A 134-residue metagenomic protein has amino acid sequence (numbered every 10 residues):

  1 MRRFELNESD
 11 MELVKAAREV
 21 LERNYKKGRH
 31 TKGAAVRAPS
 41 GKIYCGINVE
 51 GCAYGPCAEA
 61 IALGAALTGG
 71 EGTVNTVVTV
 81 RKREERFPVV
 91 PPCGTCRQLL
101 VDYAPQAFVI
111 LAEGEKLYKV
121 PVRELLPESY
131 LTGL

Functional and structural regions predicted by a protein language model:
M1-K27, E71-L134: C-terminal binding/interaction regions
A16-E19, A58-A65: Short, well-ordered amphipathic alpha-helical segments that serve as non-catalytic structural scaffolds within diverse
G28-H30, C57: Short glycine/proline-enriched turns and hinge-like loops at secondary-structure junctions
K32-P39: Short beta-strand scaffold segments in enzyme catalytic cores
R37, G55, E59, T68 (+1 more regions): Short, electropositive, low-hydrophobicity segments enriched in small/polar residues
K42-I43: Hydrophobic "anchor" residues
I47-I61: Compact, glycine-rich, soluble single-domain proteins
I61, A65-G70, P88: Feature captures the catalytic cores and cofactor-binding loops of soluble hydro-lyases/lyases that act on carboxylate
